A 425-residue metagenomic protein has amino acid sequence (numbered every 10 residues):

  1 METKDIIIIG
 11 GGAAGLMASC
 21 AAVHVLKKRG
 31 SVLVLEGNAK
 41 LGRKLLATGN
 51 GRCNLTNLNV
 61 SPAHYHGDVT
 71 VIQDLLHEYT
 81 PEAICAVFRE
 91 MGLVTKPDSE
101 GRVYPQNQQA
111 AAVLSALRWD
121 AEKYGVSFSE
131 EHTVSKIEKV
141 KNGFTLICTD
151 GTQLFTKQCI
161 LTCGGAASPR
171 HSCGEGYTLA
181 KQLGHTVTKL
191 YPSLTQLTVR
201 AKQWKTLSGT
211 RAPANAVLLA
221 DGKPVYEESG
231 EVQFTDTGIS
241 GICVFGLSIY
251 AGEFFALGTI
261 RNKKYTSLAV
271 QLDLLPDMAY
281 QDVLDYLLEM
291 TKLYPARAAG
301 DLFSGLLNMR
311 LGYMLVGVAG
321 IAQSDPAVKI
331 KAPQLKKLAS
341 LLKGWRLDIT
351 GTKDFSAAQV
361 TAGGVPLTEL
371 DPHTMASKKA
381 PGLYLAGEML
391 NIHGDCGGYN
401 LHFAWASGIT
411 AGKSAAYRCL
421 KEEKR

Functional and structural regions predicted by a protein language model:
M1-A14, L33: Beta1/beta-strand and adjacent pyrophosphate-binding region of the FAD-binding site in flavoprotein oxidoreductases
E2-K4, C148-Q158, E227-S229: Core beta-strand elements of the Rossmann-like FAD/NAD(P) dinucleotide-binding domain in flavoenzyme oxidoreductases
I7, V23-N50: Glycine-rich FAD pyrophosphate-binding loop
I7-I9, L35, V134, Q153-S172 (+4 more regions): Short hydrophobic core segments
A39-L41, L55-S61, T186-K189, T198-K329: An anion/pyrophosphate-binding glycine-rich loop and adjacent beta-alpha core in soluble alpha-beta enzymes
N50-E100: Glycine-rich active-site loop/strand segments that organize a redox cofactor
E130, Y313-H393: A glycine-rich dinucleotide-binding beta-alpha-beta segment and adjacent secondary-structure elements that constitute
E130-G143: A conserved short coil-to-beta-strand element within the FAD-binding core of flavoproteins
